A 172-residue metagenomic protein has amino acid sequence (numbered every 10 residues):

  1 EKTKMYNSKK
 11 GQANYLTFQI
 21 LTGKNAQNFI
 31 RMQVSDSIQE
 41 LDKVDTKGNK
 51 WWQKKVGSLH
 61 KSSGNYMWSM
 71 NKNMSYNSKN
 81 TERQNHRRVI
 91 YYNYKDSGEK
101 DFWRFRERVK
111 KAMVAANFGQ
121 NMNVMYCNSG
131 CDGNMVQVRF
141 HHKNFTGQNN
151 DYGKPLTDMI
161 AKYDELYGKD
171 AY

Functional and structural regions predicted by a protein language model:
E1-Y172: Short S/T/G/P-rich N-terminal loop/turn motif that feeds into the first structured element of a domain
